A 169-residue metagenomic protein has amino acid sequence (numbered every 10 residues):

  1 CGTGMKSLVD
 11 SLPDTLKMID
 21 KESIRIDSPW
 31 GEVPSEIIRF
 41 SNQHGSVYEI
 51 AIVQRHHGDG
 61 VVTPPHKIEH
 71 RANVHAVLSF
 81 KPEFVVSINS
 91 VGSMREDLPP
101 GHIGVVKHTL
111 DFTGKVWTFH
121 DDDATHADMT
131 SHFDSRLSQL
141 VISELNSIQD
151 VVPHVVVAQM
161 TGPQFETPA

Functional and structural regions predicted by a protein language model:
C1-M129: Metabolite-binding pocket within alpha/beta catalytic cores that recognizes anionic/polar moieties
N42-S46, Q54-G60, R136-V152: Ligand-binding beta-strand-loop-alpha-helix segment within the catalytic cores of soluble metabolic enzymes
P64-R71, S131-Q139, Q164-P168: Electropositive phosphate-/nucleotide-binding environments in soluble metabolic enzymes
T125-F133, A158-Q159: Polyanion-binding loop/helix "lid" in catalytic or ligand-binding cores
S143-A169: Active-site/ligand-binding-proximal alpha/beta "capping" segment
